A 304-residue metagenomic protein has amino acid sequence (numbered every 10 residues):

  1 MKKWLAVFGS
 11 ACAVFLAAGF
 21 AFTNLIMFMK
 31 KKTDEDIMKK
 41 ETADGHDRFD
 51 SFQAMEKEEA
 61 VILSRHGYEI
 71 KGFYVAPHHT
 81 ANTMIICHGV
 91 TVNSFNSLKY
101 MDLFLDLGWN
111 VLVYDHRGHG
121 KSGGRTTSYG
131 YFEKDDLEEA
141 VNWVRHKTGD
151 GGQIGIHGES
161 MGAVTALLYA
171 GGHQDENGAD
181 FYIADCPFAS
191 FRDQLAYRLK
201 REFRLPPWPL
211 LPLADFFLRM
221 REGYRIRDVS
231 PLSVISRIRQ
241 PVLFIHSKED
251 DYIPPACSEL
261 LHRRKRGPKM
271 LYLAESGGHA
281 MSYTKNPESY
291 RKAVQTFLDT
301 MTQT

Functional and structural regions predicted by a protein language model:
A6-L63: An N-terminal hydrophobic leader/cap segment in hydrolases
V90-L103: The serine-hydrolase catalytic nucleophile loop
F104-G123: Conserved alpha/beta-hydrolase
T127-T148: Alpha/beta-hydrolase active-site loop
L168-Y224, S233, L273: Hydrolase active-site cap/lid region
R237-R239, F244-H246, D250: Short beta-strand/loop motif that positions the catalytic acidic residue of the alpha/beta-hydrolase fold
H262-A280, P287: Catalytic histidine neighborhood in serine/cysteine hydrolases with alpha/beta-hydrolase-type architecture
T284-T304: Catalytic active-site module of serine/aspartate enzymes centered on a nucleophile-bearing elbow/loop
